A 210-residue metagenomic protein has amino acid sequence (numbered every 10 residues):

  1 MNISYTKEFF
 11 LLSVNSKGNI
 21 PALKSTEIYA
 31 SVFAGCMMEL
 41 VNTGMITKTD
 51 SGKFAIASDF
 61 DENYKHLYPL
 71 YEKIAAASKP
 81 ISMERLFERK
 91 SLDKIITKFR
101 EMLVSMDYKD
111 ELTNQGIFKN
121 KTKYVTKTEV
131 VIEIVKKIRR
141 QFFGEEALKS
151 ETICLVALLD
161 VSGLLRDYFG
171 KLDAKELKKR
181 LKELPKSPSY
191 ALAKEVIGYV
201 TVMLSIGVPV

Functional and structural regions predicted by a protein language model:
M1-S91, Y199-V210: Short, amphipathic alpha-helical interface elements at domain boundaries that mediate macromolecular binding
C36-M37, V41-N42, R100, V104-D107: Alpha-helix C-terminal capping/helix-coil junction sites
I46, Y108-K109: Short hydrophobic beta-strand motif reused across regulatory alpha/beta modules
S51-F54, T113-I117: Short, Lys/Arg-rich nucleic-acid/phosphate-binding segment
D59-T97, T122-L155, L165: Short, amphipathic alpha-helical interaction segments positioned at domain boundaries
E88, L92, M106, L112-T113: Acidic, Ser/Thr/Pro-enriched low-complexity segments and adjacent helix/loop capping patches that create flexible
I117-K119, G170: Gram-negative host-targeted secretion-system effectors, predominantly Type III and Type IV, recognized via long
T128-V210: Glycine-rich, aromatic-bearing surface loops/beta-hairpins
